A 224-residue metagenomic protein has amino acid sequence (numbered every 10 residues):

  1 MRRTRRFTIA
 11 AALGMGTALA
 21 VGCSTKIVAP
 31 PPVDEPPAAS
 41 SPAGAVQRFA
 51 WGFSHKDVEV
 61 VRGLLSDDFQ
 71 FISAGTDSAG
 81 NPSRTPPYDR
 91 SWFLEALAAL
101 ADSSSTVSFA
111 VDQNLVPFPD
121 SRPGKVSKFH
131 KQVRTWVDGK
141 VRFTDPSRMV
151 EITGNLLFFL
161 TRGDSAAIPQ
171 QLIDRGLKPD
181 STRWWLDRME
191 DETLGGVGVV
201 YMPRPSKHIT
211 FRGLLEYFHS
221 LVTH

Functional and structural regions predicted by a protein language model:
M1-C23: Sec-dependent bacterial lipoprotein signal peptides
C23-H55, E59, G63, A74: Short, low-complexity N-terminal intrinsically disordered segments enriched in polar/charged residues
V46-R48, S66, T153-N155: Extracellular structured ligand-interaction cores
A50-H55, S66-Q70, A74, A98-T106: Sec-exported extracytoplasmic/periplasmic mature domains
L65-D67, G75, Q113-L115, V137-V141 (+1 more regions): A mature extracytoplasmic/lumenal domain signature
Q70-P86: A short gly/proline-enriched turn/hairpin at secondary-structure junctions
R84-F159: Surface-exposed, charged secondary-structure patches
S147-H224: Low-complexity, intrinsically disordered terminal/linker segments enriched in charged and Gly/Pro repeats
